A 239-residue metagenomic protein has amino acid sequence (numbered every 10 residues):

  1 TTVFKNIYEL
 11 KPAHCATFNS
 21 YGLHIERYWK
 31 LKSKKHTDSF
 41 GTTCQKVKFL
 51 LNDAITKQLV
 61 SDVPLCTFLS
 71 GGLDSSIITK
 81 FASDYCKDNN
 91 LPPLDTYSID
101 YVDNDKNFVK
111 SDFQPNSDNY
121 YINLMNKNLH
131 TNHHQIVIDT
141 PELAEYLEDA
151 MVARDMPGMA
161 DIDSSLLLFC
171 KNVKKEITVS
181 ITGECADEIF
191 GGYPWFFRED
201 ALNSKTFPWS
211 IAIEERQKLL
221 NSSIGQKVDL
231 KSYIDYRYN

Functional and structural regions predicted by a protein language model:
T1-D38: N-terminal segments that mediate ammonia production and transfer in glutamine-dependent amidotransferase systems
S20, K32-N239: ATP-dependent adenylate-handling active sites, centered on carboxylate activation for C-N bond formation
